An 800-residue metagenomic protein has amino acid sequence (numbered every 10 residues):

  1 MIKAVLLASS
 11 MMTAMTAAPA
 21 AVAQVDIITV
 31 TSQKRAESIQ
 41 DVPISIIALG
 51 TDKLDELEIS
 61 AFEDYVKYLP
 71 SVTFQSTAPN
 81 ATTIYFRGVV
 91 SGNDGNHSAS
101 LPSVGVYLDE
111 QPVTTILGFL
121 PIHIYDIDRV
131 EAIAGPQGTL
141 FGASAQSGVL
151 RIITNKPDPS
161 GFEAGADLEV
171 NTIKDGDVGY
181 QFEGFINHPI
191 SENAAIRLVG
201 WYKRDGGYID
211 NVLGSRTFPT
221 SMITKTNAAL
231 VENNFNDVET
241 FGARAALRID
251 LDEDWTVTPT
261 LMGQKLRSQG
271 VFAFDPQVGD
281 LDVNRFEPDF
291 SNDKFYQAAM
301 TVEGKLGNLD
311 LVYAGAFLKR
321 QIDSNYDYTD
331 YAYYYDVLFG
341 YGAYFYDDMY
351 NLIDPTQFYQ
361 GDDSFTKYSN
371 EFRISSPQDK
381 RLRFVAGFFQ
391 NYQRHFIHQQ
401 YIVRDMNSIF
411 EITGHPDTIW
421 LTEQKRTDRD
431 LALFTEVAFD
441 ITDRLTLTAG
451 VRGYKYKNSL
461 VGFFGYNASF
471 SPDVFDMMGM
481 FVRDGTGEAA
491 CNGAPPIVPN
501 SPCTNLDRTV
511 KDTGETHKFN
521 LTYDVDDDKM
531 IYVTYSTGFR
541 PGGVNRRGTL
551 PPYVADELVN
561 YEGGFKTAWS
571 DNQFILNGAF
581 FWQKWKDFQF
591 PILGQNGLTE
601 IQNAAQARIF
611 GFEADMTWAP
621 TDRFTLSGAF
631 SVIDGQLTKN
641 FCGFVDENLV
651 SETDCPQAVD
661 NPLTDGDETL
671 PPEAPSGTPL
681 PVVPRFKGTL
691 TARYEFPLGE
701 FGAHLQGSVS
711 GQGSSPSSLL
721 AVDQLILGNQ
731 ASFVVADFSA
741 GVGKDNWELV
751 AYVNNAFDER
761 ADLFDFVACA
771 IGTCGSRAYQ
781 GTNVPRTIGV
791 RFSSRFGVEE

Functional and structural regions predicted by a protein language model:
F62, T83-Y85, Y107, L120 (+3 more regions): N-terminal periplasmic accessory domains that precede and gate Gram-negative outer-membrane beta-barrel machines
N96-H97, S103-V104, D109-A134, F182-G184: Short acidic/polar hinge/loop motifs at secondary-structure boundaries that mediate gating or recognition
K174-Q269, Y296-Q297, F365-N391, K425-A438 (+2 more regions): Transmembrane beta-barrel wall of Gram-negative outer-membrane proteins
E183, T301-T329, D524-R540, V554-F641: Membrane-embedded beta-barrel scaffold of Gram-negative outer-membrane proteins
Y208-N234, Q269-F286, D327-Q360, Q400-E423 (+7 more regions): Solvent-exposed loop segments that connect transmembrane elements
R248-E253, M262, I374-P377, F389-N391 (+3 more regions): Structural signature of Gram-negative outer-membrane beta-barrels, strongest in the C-terminal barrel of TonB-dependent
L447, W582-K584, N603-L719, R791-V798: Gram-negative outer-membrane beta-barrel transporters
V709-L720, G741-E800: C-terminal beta-signal and adjacent terminal beta-strands/loops of Gram-negative outer-membrane beta-barrel proteins
